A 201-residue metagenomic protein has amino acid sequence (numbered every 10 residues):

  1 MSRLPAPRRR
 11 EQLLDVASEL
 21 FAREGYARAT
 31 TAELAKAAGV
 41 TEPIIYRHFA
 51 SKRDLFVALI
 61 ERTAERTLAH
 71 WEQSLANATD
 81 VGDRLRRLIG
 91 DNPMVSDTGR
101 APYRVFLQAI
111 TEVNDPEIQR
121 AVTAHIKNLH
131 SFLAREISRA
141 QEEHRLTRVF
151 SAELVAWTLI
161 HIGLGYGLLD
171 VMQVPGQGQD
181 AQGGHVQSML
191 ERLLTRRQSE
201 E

Functional and structural regions predicted by a protein language model:
M1-Q12, V40, A50, D54 (+10 more regions): Residues at secondary-structure transition points
Q12, V16, L20-D54, A58: Helix-turn-helix
V16, L20, D91, V95 (+1 more regions): Amphipathic alpha-helical interface segments
R23-E24, A78, G99, E143: Short coil/turn segments at alpha/beta junctions that flank glycine-rich nucleotide-binding fingerprints
K52, L59, T63, T67 (+6 more regions): Hydrophobic/aromatic residues within well-ordered alpha-helical segments
A58, R62, A69-A101, A152-L159 (+2 more regions): Hydrophobic alpha-helical connector segments
D91-A134: Short secondary-structure transition hinges
Y103-R104, Q108, Q119-T123, K127 (+2 more regions): Hydrophobic/aromatic-rich alpha-helical bundle segments in the mid-to-C-terminal region
